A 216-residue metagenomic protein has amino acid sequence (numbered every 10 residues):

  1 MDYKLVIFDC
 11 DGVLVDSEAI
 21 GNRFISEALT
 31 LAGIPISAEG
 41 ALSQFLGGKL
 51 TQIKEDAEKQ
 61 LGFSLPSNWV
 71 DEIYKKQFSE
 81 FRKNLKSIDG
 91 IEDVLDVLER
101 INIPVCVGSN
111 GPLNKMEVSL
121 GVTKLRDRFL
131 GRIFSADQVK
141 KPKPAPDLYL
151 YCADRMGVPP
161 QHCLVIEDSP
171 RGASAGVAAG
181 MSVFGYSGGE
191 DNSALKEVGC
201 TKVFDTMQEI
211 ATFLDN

Functional and structural regions predicted by a protein language model:
M1-K4, D96, P112-N216: Asp-based, Mg2+/Mn2+-dependent phosphohydrolase catalytic module
D2-R100: N-terminal helical cap/lid subdomain that shapes the substrate entry/recognition surface in HAD-like hydrolases
D11, L46-G47, V107, R171 (+1 more regions): Short glycine-rich loop/turn motifs that provide flexible caps or phosphate-binding loops at active sites
D11-G12, G21-R23, F63, I73-K76 (+5 more regions): A generic short-segment signal for beta-strand/edge and adjacent turn/coil regions
V13-L14, L42-S43, R82-K83, P104-V105 (+3 more regions): A generic structural signal for short
L14, S87, V105-G108, V165-I166 (+1 more regions): Conserved SAM-binding loop
I34, F63, I103, V158 (+1 more regions): Short glycine/serine/threonine/alanine-rich loop segments
F45, K49, I73, K86-G90 (+4 more regions): Short beta->alpha linker loops
